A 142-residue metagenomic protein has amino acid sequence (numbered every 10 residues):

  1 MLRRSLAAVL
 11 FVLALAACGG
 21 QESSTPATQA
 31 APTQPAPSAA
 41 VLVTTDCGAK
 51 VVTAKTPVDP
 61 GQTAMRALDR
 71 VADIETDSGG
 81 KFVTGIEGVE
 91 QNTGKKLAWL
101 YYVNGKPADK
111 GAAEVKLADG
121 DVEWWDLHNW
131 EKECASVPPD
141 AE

Functional and structural regions predicted by a protein language model:
L2-V12, C18-E142: Ubiquitin-like/PB1-type beta-grasp interaction modules and other compact soluble beta-rich domains
